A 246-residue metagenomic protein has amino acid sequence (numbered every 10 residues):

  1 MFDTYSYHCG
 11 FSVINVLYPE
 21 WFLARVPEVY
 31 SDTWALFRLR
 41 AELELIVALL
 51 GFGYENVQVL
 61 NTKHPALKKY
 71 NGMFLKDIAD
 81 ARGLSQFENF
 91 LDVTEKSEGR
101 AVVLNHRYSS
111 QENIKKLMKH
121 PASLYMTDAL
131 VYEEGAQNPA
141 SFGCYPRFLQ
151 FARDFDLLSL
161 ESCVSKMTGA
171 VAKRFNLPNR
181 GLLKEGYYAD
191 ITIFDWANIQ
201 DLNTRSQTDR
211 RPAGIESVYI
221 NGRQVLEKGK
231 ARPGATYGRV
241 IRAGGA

Functional and structural regions predicted by a protein language model:
M1-F151, D156: Active-site neighborhoods of metal-dependent hydrolases
F2, P121, K173, G181 (+2 more regions): Structural beta-strand/beta-sheet cores of well-ordered domains, especially the beta-sheet scaffolds that support
D3, G83, D128, C163 (+4 more regions): Divalent metal-coordination and catalytic microenvironments
Y5-Y7, H64-A66, S109, L130-Y132 (+5 more regions): Short, glycine-/Ser/Thr-/acidic-enriched flexible segments
D80, E95, A122, Q150-L157 (+6 more regions): Hydrophobic alpha-helix feature that most strongly marks membrane-spanning transmembrane helices and their immediate
A101-Y108, N113-I114, S159-V164, A172-D209: Acidic, glycine-enriched loop/beta-strand segments at the rims of small-molecule binding/catalytic pockets
K115-A122, T127-D128, T192-Y237: C-terminal cap of metal-dependent C-N hydrolases
Y132, N138, P146-L157, V164-K166 (+2 more regions): Feature captures the catalytic cores and cofactor-binding loops of soluble hydro-lyases/lyases that act on carboxylate
